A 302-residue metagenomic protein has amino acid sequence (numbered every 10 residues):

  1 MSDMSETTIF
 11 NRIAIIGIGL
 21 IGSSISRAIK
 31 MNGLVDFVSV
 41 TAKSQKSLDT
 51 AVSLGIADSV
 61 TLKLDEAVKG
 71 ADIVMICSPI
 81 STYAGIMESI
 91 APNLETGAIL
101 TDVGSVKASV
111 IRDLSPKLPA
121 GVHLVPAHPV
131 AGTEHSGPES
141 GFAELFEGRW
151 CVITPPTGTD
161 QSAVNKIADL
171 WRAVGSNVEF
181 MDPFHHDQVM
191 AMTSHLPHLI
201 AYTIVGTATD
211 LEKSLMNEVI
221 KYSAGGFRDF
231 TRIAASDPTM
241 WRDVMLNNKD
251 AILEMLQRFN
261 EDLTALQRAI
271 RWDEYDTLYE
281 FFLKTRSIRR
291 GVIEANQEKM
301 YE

Functional and structural regions predicted by a protein language model:
S2-G70: NAD(P)+-binding Rossmann beta1-loop-alpha1 motif at the extreme N-terminus of oxidoreductases
R12, F37, H123, W150 (+1 more regions): Residues at the starts of beta-strands that form the adenosine-phosphate
L64-L94, A98-I99: Rossmann-like NAD(P)-binding element
C77-P79, G104, P155: Glycine-rich, N-terminal phosphate-binding loop of Rossmann-like dinucleotide-binding domains
I86-E139: Rossmann-like NAD(P)(H) cofactor-binding subdomain of soluble oxidoreductases
L145-T231: Internal alpha-helical scaffold of NAD(P)-dependent oxidoreductase catalytic cores
M216-T285: Interdomain hinge/lid region at the active-site interface of Rossmann-like NAD(P)-dependent oxidoreductases
